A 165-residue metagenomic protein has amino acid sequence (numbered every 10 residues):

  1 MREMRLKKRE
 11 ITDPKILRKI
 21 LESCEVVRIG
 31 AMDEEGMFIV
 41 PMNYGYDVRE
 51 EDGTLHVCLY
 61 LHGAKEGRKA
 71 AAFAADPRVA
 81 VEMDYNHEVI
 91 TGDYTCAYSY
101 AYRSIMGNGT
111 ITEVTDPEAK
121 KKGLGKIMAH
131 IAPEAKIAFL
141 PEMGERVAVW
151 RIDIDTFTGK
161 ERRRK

Functional and structural regions predicted by a protein language model:
M1-E22: Extreme N-terminal tail/first-helix region
R2-K8, N86-K165: Charged, gly/pro-rich active-site loop segments
I11-T12, S23-R28, P133-A135: Short Pro/Gly-enriched beta-strand edge/turn motifs at strand-loop
I20-L21, A72-F73, I127: A generic structural signal for nonpolar/aromatic side chains embedded in well-ordered alpha-helices
C24-K65: Short beta-strand segments
E25-V27, V40, L55-V57, A75-V79 (+2 more regions): A generic structural signal for short beta-strands and their flanking turns/coil linkers
C58-Y60, A80, R151, T158: General beta-strand recognition
H62-G63, R68-T91, Y98: Helix-adjacent hinge/juxtasegments
